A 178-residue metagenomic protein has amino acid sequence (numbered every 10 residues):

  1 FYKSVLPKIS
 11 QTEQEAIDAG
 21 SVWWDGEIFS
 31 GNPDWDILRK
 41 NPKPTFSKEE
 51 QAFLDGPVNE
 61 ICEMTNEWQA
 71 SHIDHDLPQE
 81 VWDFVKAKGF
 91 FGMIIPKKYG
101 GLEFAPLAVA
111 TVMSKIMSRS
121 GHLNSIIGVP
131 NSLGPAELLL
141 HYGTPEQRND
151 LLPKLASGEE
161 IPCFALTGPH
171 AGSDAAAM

Functional and structural regions predicted by a protein language model:
F1-D76, E80: Extended, charge-enriched "interface" segments that sit outside catalytic cores
Q69-M178: Glycine-rich flavin
